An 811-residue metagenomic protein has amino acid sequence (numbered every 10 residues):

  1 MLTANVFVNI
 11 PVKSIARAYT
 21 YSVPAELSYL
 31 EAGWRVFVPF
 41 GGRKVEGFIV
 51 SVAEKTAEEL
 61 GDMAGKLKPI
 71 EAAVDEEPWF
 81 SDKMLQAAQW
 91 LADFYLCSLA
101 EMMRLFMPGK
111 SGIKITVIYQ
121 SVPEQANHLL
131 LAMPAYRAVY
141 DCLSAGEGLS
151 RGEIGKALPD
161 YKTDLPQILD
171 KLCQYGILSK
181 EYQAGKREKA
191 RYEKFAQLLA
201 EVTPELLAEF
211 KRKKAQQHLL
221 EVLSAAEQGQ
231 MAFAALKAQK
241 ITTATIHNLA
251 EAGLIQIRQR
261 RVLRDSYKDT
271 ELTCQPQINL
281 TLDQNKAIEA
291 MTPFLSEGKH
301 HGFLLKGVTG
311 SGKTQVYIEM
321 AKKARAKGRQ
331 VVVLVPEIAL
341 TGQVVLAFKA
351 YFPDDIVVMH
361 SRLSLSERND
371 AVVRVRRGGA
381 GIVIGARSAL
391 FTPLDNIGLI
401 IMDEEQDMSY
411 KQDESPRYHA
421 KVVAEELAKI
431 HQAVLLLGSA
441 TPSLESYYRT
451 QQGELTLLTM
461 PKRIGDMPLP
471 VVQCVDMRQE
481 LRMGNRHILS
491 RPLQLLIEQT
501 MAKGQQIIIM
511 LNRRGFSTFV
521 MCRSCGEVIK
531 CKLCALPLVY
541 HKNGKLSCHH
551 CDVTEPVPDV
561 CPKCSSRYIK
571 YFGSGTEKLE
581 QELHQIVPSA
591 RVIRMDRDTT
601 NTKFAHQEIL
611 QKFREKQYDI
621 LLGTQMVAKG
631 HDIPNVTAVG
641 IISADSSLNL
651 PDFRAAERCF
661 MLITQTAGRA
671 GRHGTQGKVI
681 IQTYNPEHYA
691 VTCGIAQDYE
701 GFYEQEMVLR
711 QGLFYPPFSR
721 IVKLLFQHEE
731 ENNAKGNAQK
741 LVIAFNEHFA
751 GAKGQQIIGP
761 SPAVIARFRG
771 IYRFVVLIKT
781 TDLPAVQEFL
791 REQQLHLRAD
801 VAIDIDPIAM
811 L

Functional and structural regions predicted by a protein language model:
M1-V383, S388-S439, Q451-M467, H748 (+2 more regions): Accessory, non-ATPase domains that flank or precede helicase/AAA+ motor cores in DNA-metabolism machines
Q89-A92, G155, Q494, E580 (+4 more regions): Generic solvent-exposed, charged/amphipathic alpha-helical segments that serve as macromolecular interface scaffolds
D141, G712-P716, A763-R769: Short, flexible, solvent-exposed loop/turn segments with mixed acidic/basic and small polar residues
Q275-T281, N285, E289, G298-K735 (+3 more regions): Inter-lobe coupling/hinge segments of SF2-like helicase ATPases
F702-Q711, A750-V764: Short amphipathic beta-strand starts and helix->beta connectors
K735-I758: Short amphipathic alpha-helix segments
G759-R769, A802-L811: Short proline/glycine- and acidic-rich turn/helix-capping motifs at secondary-structure junctions
R769-I771, L790: C-terminal effector/interaction modules appended to NTPase cores
